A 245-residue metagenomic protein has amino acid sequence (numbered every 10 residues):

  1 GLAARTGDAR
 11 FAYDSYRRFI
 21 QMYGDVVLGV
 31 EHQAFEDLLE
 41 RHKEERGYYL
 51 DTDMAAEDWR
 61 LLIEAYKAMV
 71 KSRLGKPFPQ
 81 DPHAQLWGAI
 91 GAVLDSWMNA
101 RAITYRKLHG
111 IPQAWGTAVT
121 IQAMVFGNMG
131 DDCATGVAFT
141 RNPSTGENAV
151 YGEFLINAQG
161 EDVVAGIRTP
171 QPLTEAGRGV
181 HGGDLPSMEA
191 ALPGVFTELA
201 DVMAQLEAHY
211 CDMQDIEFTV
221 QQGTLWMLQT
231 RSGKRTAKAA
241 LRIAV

Functional and structural regions predicted by a protein language model:
G1-A244: Nucleotide/phosphate-binding sheet-loop regions of phosphoryl- and nucleotidyl-transfer enzymes
